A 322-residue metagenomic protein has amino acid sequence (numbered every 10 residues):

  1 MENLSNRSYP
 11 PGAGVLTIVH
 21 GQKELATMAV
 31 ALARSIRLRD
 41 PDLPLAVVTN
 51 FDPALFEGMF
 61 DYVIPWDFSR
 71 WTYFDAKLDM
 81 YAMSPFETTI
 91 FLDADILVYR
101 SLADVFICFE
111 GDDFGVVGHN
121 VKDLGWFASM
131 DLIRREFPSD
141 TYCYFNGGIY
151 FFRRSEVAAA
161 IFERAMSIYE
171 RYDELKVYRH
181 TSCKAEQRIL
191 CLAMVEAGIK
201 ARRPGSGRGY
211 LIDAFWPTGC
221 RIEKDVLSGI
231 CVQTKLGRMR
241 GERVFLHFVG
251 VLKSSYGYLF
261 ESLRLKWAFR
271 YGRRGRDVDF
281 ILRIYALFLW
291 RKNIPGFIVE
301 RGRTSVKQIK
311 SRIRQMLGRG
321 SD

Functional and structural regions predicted by a protein language model:
M1-T27: N-proximal low-complexity "stem/linker" segments adjacent to membrane-targeting elements
E2-G12, A159-D322: A glycosyltransferase accessory/donor-loop signature
S35-L43: Short, acidic, metal-binding catalytic loop of nucleotide-sugar glycosyltransferases
D42-F51: Short, hydrophobic beta-strand segments that form beta-sheet elements in well-ordered domains
N50-S84: Active-site-proximal specificity loops/subdomain of glycosyltransferases
Y73-W126: GT-A fold catalytic core of metal-dependent nucleotide-sugar glycosyltransferases, centered on the diacidic
M80, I149-F151, F245: Conserved hydrophobic/aromatic beta-strand scaffold that supports enzyme active sites
C108-I168: Conserved catalytic core of nucleotide-sugar-dependent glycosyltransferases
